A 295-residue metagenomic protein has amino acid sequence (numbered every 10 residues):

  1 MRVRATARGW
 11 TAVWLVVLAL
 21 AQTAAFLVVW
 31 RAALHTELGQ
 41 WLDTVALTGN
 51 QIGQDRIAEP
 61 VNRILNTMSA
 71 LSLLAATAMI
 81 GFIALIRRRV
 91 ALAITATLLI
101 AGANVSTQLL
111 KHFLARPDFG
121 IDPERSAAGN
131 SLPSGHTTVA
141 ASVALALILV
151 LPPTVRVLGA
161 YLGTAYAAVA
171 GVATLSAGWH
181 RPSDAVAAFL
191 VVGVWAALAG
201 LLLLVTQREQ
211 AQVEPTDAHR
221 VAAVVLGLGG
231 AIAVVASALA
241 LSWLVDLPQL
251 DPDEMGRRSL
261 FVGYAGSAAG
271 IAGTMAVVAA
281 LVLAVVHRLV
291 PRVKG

Functional and structural regions predicted by a protein language model:
M1-L71, K111-E124, S259-G270, M275-G295: N-terminal transmembrane-helix/juxtamembrane module of multi-pass inner/ER membrane proteins
M1-W10, M79-T95, F119-G120, L145-G159 (+2 more regions): Cytoplasmic membrane-interface segments at the C-terminal ends of transmembrane helices
A12-V16, A93-L98, V157-L162, A185-V186: Hydrophobic alpha-helical transmembrane segments
V16-T36, A101-A103, V221-A238: Hydrophobic alpha-helical membrane-insertion segments
L20, A24, T97-L110, L190 (+4 more regions): Hydrophobic, lipid-facing residues on alpha-helical transmembrane segments of integral membrane proteins
L65-I86, A141-A144: Hydrophobic alpha-helical transmembrane segments
A91-E124: Hydrophobic alpha-helical transmembrane segments of integral membrane proteins
E124-G266: Membrane-embedded catalytic cores of phosphoryl/pyrophosphoryl-handling enzymes
